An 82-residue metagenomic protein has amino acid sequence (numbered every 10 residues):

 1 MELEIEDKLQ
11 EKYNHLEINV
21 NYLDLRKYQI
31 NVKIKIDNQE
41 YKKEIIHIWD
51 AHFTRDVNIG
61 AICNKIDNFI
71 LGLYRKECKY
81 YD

Functional and structural regions predicted by a protein language model:
M1-Y22, R55-N64: Negatively charged, low-complexity tracts enriched in Asp/Glu with abundant Ser/Thr
L3, C78-D82: Short acidic DE-rich linear segments
D24, Q29-N64, N68, G72 (+1 more regions): Intrinsically disordered, low-complexity regulatory segments enriched in Ser/Thr/Pro and charged residues
